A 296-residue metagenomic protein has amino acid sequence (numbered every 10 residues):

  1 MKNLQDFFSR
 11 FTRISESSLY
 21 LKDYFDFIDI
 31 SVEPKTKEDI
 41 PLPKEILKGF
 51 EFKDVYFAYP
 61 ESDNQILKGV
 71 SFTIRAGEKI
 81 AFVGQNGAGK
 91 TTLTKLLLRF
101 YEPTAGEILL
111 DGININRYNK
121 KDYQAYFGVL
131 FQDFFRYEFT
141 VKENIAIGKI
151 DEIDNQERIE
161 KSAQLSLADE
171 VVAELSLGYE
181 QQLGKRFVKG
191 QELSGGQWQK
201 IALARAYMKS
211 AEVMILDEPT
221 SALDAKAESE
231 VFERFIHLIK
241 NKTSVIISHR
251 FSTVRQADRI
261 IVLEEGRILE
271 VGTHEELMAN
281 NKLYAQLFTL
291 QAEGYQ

Functional and structural regions predicted by a protein language model:
M1-F27: Cytosolic ends of transmembrane helices, especially the final helix of ABC transmembrane type-1 domains
I30, T36-K37, P41-Q296: ABC-type nucleotide-binding domain
